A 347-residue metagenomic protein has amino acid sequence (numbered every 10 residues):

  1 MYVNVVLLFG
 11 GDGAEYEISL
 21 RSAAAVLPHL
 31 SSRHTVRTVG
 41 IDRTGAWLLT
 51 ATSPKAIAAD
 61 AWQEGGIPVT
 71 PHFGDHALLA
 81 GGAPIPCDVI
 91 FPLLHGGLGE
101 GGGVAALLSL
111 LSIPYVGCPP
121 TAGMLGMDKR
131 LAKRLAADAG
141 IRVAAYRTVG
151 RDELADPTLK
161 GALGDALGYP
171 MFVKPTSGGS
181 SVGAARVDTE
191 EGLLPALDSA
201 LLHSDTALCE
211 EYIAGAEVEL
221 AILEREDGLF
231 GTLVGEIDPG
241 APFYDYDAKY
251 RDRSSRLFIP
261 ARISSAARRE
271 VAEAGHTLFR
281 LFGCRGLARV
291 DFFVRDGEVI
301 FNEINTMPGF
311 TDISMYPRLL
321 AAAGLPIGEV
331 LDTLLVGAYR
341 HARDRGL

Functional and structural regions predicted by a protein language model:
M1-T121, L125-M127, L131, V149-G161 (+2 more regions): ATP-binding N-terminal substructure of ATP-dependent carboxylate-amine bond-forming enzymes
V3, A144, L167-Y169, V182 (+5 more regions): Change "...and in nucleic-acid phosphodiester-cleaving endonucleases..." to "...and in nucleic-acid processing enzymes
V3, D12, S264-L347: ATP-dependent carboxylate activation and anion-phosphoryl transfer catalytic cores that bind Mg-ATP to form
V5-F9, G13, R21, P84 (+1 more regions): Active-site nucleotide/adenylate-binding loops and adjacent lid/helix of ATP-dependent enzymes
V36, P114-Y115, V143, M171 (+1 more regions): Hydrophobic beta-strand scaffold residues
A51-A56, A106, Y244-R251, T306: Short, flexible, mixed-charge acidic loops at enzyme active sites
D188-E273, V294, E298-I300: Phosphate-binding site of ATP-dependent enzymes
